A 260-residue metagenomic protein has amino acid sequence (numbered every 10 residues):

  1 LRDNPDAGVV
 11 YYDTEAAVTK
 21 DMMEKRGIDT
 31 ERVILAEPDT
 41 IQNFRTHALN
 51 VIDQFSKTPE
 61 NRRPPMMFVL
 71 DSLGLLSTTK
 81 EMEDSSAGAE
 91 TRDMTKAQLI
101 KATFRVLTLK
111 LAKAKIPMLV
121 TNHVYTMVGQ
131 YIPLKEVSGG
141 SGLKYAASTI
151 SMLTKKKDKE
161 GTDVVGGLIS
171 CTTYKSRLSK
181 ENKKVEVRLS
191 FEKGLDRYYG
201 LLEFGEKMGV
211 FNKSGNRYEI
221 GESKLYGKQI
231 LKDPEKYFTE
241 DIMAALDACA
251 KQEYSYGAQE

Functional and structural regions predicted by a protein language model:
L1-R2, L111: A generic structural signal for well-ordered alpha-helical segments
N4-R92, Q98-A102, K228, Y256: Conserved inter-motif catalytic segment of the P-loop NTP-binding fold
G8-Y11, V33-A36, L119, S151-L153 (+1 more regions): Short hydrophobic alpha-helical runs that function as membrane-insertion/retention elements
D21, Q42-D53, A102-R105, L109 (+7 more regions): Solvent-exposed alpha-helical segments within well-ordered globular domains of core cellular machineries
L75, E81, T126-Q130, S214-E219: N-terminal cationic and glycine-rich segments that engage phosphates or anionic surfaces
D93-M208: Phosphate-binding/switch region of NTP-binding enzymes
R197-Y226: Long, well-ordered amphipathic alpha-helical subdomains in the mid-to-C-terminal portions of large enzyme subunits
N216-E260: Terminal-proximal interaction/regulatory segments of ATP-powered molecular machines
